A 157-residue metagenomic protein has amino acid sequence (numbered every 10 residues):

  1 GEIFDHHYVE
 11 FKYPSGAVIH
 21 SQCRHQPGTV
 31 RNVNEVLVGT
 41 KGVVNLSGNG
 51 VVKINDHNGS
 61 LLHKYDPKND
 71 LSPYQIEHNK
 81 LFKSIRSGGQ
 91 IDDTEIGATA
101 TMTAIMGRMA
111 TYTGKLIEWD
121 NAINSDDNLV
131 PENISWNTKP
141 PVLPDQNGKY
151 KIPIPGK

Functional and structural regions predicted by a protein language model:
G1-K53, N58-K157: Contiguous beta-strand/loop segments that form the cofactor/metal-binding neighborhood of enzyme cores
